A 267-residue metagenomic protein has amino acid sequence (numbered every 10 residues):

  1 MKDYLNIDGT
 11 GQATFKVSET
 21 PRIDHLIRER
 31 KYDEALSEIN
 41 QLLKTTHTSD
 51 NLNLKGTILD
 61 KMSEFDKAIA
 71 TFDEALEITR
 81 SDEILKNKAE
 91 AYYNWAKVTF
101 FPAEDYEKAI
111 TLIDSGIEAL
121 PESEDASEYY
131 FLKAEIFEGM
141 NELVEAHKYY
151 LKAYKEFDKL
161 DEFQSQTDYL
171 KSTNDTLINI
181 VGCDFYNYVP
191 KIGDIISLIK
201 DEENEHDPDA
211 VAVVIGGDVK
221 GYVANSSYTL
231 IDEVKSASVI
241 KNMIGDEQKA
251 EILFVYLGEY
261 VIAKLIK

Functional and structural regions predicted by a protein language model:
M1-V17, P21, H25-R30, T57 (+11 more regions): Conserved active-site motif detector
E34-L42, A109-G116: Amphipathic alpha-helices of TPR/Sel1-like and other helical repeat/solenoid scaffolds
S37, A70-D73: Extended, non-membrane alpha-helical segments enriched in charged/polar residues
L43-K44, L76, E83, F101 (+2 more regions): Structural signature of alpha-solenoid helical repeat scaffolds
K44-T48, E64-K67, R80, G216-G217: Short glycine/proline-enriched coil/turn segments at helix->beta-strand junctions
